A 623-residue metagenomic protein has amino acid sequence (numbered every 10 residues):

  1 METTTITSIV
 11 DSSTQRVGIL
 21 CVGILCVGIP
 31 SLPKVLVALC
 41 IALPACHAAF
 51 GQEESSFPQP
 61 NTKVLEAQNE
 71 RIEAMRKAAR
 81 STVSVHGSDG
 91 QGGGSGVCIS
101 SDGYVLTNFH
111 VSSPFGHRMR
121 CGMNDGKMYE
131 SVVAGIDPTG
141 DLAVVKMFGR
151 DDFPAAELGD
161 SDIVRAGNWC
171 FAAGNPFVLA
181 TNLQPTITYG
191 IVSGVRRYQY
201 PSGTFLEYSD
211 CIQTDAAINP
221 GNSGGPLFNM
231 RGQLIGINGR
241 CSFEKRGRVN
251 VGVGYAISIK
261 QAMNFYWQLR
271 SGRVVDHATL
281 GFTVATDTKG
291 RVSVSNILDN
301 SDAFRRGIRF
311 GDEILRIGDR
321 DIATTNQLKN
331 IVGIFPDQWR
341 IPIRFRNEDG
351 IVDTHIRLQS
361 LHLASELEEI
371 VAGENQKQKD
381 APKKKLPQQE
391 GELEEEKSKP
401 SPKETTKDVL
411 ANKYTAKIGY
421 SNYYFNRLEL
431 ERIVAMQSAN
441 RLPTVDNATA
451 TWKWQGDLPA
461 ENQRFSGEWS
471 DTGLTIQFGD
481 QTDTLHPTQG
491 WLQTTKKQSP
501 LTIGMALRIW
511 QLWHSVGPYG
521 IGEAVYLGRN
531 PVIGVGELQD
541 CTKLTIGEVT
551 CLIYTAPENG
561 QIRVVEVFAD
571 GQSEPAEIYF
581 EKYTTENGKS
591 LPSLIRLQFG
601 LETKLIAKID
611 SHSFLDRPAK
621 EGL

Functional and structural regions predicted by a protein language model:
Q52-T62, E73, F109, V132 (+4 more regions): C-terminal recognition in membrane/secretory proteostasis and scaffolding
E66-I72, S84-D102, K127-E130, P154-E157 (+3 more regions): A conserved glycine-rich beta-strand in the N-terminal activation segment of trypsin-fold
E73-A74, V132-A134, D151-T181, N219 (+1 more regions): Active-site substrate-binding loop(s) of clan PA
M75-K77, I136-G140, L179-Q184, V195-I212 (+3 more regions): Gly/Ser-enriched beta-turn/beta-hairpin loop segments
D89-G93, V111-M119, F153, A173-Y189 (+3 more regions): Active-site loop architecture of trypsin-fold serine endopeptidases
S100-L142, M147-D152, N182-Q184: Catalytic-histidine neighborhood of serine endopeptidases, predominantly the chymotrypsin-like S1/PA family
N264, T488-N559, F568-E574, G622-L623: Flexible, processing/modification-adjacent segments and terminal tails in exported/periplasmic/extracellular proteins
V535-L623: Gly/Pro-enriched, hydrophobic low-complexity segments that function as extracytoplasmic propeptides/linkers
